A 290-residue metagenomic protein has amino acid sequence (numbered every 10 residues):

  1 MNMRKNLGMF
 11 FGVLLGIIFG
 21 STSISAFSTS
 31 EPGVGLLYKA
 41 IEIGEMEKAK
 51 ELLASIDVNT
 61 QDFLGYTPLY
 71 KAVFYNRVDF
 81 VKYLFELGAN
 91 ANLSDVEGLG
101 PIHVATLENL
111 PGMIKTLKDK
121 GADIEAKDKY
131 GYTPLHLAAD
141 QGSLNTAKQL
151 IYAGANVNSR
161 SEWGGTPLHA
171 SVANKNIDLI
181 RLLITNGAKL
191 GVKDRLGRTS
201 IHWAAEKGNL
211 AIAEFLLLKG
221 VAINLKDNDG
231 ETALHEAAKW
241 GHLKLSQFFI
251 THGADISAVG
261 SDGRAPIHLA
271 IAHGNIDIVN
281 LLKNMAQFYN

Functional and structural regions predicted by a protein language model:
G12-S21: Bacterial N-terminal signal peptides
S21-A54, F63, F74, N290: Intrinsically disordered, low-complexity regulatory segments in ankyrin-centric signaling systems
I24-L36, N186, K219, H252 (+2 more regions): Ankyrin-repeat-protein effector appendages
K39-G44, K71-R77, V104-L110, L137-S143 (+4 more regions): Ankyrin repeat A-helix N-terminal signature
M46-L53, R77-F85, L110-K118, S143-I151 (+4 more regions): Ankyrin repeat structural motif
